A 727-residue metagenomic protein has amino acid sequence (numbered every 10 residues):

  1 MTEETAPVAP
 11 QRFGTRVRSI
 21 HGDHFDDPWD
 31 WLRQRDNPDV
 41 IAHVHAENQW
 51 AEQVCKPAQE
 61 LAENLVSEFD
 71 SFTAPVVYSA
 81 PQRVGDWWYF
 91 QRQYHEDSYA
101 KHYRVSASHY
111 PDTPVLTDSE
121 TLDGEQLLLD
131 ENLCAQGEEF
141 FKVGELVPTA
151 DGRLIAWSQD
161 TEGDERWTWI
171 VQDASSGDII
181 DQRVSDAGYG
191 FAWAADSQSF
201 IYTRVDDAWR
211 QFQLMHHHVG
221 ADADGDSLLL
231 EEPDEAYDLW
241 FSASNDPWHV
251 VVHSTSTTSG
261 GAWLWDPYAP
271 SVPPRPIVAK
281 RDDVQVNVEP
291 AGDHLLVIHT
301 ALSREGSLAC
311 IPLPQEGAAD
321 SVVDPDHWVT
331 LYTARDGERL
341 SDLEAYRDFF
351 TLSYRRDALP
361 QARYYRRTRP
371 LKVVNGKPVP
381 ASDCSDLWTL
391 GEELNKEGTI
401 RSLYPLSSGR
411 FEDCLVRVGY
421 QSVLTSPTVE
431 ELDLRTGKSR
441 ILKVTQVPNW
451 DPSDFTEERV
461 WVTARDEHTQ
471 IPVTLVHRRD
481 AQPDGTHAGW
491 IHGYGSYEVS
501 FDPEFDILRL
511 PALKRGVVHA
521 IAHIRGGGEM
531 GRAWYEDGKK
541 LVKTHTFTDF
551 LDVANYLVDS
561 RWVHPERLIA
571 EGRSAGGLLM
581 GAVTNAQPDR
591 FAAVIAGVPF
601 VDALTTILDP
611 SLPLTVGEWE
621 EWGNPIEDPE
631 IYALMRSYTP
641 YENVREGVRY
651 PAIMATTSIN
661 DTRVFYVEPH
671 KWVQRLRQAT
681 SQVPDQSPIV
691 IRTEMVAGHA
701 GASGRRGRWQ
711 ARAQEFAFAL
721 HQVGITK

Functional and structural regions predicted by a protein language model:
P7-Q49, V66: Mature N-terminal segment immediately following signal peptide/propeptide cleavage in secreted/periplasmic
P38-V147, S158, Y237-A291, T330 (+7 more regions): Non-catalytic accessory segments flanking enzyme active sites
S108, D173-G177, H218-D222, D266-P270 (+3 more regions): Short loop/turn segments that connect beta-strands within beta-propeller blades
T121-E145, A156-Q159, G163-R204, A208 (+2 more regions): Asp-box/WD-like beta-propeller blade repeats and closely related beta-sheet repeat scaffolds
L129-T149, S158-D164, D178-I180, L434-K438 (+8 more regions): Cap/lid segment of the alpha/beta-hydrolase catalytic domain
R166, R204-D207, Q211-H217, D226-S227 (+5 more regions): Beta-propeller blade termini and top-face loops
E232-A319, D324-P325, T333-R335, S341 (+2 more regions): Long hydrophobic segments that form regular secondary structure
I521-K727: Active-site-proximal cap/loop segments of hydrolase catalytic domains
